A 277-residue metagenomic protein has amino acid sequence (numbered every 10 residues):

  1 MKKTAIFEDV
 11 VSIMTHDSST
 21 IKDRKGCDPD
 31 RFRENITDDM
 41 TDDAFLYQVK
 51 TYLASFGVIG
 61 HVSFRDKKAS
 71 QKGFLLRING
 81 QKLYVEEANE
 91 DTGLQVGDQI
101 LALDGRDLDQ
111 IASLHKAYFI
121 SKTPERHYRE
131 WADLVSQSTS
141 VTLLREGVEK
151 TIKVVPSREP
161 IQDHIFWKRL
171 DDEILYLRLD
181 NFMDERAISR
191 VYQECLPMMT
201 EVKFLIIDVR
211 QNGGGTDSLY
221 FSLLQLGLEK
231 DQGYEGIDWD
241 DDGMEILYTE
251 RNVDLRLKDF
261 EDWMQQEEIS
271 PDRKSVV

Functional and structural regions predicted by a protein language model:
M1-F204, Q211-G214, E229, G233-E235 (+1 more regions): Flexible, low-complexity junctional segments that flank or bridge functional domains
E201-K274: Glycine- and acidic-residue-enriched helix-capping/beta->alpha junction motif
